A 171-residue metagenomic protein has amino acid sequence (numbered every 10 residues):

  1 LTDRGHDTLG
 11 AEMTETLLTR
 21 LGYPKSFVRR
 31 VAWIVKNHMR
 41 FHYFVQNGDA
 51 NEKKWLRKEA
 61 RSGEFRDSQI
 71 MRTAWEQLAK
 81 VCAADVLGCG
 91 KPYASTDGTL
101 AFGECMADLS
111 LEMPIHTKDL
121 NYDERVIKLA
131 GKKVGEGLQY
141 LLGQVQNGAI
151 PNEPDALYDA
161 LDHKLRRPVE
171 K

Functional and structural regions predicted by a protein language model:
L1-D97: Divalent metal-dependent catalytic cores for phosphoryl transfer on phosphate-bearing substrates
G88-K171: Charged substrate- and nucleic-acid-binding regions of tRNA-handling and nucleotidyl-transfer enzymes, centered on
